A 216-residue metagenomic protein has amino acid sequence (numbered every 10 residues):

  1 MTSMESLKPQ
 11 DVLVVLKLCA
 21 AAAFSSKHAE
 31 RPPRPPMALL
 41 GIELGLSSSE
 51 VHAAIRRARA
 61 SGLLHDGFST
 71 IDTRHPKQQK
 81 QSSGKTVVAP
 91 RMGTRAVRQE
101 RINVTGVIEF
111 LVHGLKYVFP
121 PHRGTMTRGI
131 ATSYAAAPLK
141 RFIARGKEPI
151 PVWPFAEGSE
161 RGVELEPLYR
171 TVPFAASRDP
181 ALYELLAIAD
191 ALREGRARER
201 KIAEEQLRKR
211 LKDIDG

Functional and structural regions predicted by a protein language model:
M1-S25: Short alpha-helical segments that sit at the start of domains
K8-D11, G67-G124: Short, cationic-aromatic polyanion-contact patches
F24-L44: Short acidic, hydrophobic short linear motifs in intrinsically disordered regions
G45, R56-R59, G84: N-terminal helicase ATP-binding lobe
I55-D72: A short, conserved structural fragment
I102-E199: Exposed, interaction-prone assembly regions rather than primary DNA-binding/catalytic cores
I188-L192, A197-G216: Charged phosphate-binding loop/patch that engages nucleotide di/tri-phosphates or the phosphate backbone of nucleic
